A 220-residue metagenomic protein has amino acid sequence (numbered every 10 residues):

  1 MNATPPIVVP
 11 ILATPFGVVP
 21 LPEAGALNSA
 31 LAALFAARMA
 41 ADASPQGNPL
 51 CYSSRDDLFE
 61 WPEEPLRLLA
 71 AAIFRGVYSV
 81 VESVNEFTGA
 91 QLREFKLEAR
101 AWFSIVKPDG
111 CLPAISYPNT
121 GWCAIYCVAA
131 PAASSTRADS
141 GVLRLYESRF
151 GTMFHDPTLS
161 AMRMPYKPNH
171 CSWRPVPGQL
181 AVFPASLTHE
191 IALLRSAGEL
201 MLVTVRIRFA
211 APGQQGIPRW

Functional and structural regions predicted by a protein language model:
N2-T88, C111: Non-heme Fe(II)/2-oxoglutarate
T14, E98, A138-S140, G198-L202: Short edge beta-strand segments in beta-sheet-rich domains
V18, W102, C123-I125, L202-T204: Beta-strand secondary-structure signal
P22, V106, C127-A129, R206-A210: Solvent-exposed residues in well-ordered beta-strands and their adjoining turns, especially edge/terminal strands
A90-F95: Short, glycine/acidic-rich hinge or "gate" loops at secondary-structure transitions that mediate conformational
K96-F103: A short glycine-rich, His/Asp/Glu-containing loop-to-beta-strand
F103-L180, Q215: Catalytic core of non-heme Fe(II) oxygenases with the double-stranded beta-helix
M162-W220: Catalytic core of Fe(II)/2-oxoglutarate
